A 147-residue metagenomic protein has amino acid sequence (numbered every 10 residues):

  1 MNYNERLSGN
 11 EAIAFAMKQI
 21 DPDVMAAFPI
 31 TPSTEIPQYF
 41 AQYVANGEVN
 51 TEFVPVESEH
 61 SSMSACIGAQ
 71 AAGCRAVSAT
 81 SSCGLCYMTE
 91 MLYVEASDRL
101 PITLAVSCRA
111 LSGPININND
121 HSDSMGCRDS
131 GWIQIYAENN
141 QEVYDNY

Functional and structural regions predicted by a protein language model:
M1-G126: Thiamine diphosphate
N118-Y147: Conserved thiamine diphosphate
